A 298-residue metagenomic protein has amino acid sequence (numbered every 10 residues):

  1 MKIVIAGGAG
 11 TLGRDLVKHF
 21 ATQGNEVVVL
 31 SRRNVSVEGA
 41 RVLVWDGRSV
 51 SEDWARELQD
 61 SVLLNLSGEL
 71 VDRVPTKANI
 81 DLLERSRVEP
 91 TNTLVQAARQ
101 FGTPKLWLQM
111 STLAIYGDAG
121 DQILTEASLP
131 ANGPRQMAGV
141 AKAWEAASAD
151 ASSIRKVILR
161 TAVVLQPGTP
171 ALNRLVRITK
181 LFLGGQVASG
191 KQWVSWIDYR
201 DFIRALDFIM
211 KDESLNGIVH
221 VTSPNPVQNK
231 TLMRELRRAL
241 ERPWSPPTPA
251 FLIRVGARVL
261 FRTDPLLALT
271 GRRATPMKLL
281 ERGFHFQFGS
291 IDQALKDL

Functional and structural regions predicted by a protein language model:
I3-Q23: N-terminal Rossmann NAD(P)H-binding glycine-rich loop of SDR-like oxidoreductase domains
V35-S36, R41-P90: NAD(P)H-binding glycine-rich loop region in Rossmannoid oxidoreductase-like domains and their noncatalytic homologs
N92-G133: Conserved Rossmann-fold NAD(P)-dependent oxidoreductase catalytic core, especially the SDR/UDP-sugar
N132-K156: Active-site Tyr-X1-5-Lys
I154, L165-R174, I209-V219: Glycine/proline-rich active-site loop of Rossmann-fold NAD(P)-dependent oxidoreductases
R174-D201: A conserved pocket-lining segment of Rossmann-fold NAD(P)-dependent short-chain dehydrogenase/reductase
A205-R262, K296-L298: Mid/C-terminal beta-alpha module of Rossmann-like enzyme folds, strongest in SDR-family dehydrogenases/epimerases
K211, V227, P243, P265-L298: C-terminal amphipathic/interface module of NAD(P)-dependent oxidoreductases and related NAD-binding regulators
